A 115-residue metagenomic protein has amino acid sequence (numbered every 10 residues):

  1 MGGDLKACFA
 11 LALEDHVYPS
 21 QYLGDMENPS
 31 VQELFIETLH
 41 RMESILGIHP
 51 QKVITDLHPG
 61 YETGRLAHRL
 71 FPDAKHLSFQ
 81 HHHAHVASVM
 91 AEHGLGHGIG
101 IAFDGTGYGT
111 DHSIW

Functional and structural regions predicted by a protein language model:
M1-W115: Acidic, glycine-enriched active-site microenvironments
